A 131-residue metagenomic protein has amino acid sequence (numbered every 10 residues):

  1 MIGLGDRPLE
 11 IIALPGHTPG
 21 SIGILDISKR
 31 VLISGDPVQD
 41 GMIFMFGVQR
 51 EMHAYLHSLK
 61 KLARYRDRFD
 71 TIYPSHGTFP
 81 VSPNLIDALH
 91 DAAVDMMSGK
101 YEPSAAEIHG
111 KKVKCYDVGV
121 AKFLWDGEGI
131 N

Functional and structural regions predicted by a protein language model:
M1-R64: Catalytic core of the metallo-beta-lactamase
K60-N131: Accessory terminal helices/loops
